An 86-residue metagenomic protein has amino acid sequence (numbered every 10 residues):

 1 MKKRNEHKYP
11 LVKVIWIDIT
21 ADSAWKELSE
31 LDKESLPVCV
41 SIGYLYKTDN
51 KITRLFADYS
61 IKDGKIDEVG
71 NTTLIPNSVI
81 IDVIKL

Functional and structural regions predicted by a protein language model:
K2-L86: Conserved RNA-binding domains used in RNP assembly and mRNA/RNA metabolism
